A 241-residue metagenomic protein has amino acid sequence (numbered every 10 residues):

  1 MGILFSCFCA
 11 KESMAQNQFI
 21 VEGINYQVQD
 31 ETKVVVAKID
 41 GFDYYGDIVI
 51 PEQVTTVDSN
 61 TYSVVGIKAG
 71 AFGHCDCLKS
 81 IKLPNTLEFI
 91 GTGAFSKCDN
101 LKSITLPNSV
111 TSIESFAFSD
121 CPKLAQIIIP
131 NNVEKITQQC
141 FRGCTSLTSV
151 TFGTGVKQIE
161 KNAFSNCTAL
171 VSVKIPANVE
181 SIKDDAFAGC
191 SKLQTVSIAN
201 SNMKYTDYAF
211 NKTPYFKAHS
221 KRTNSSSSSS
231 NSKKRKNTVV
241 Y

Functional and structural regions predicted by a protein language model:
M1-Q16: Bacterial Sec-dependent N-terminal signal peptides
F5-F8, F89, F116, F152: Aromatic (phenylalanine/tyrosine) cluster motif
S6-F8, H74-D76, K97, D120 (+4 more regions): The N-terminal extracellular segments of secreted preproproteins, especially immediately downstream of signal
V21-N25, Q29-K33, D43-G66, D76-F89 (+7 more regions): Structural signature of tandem-repeat unit edges
V35-A37: Conserved functional micro-motifs across diverse proteins
I39-G41, A71: Acidic, Ser/Thr
A69-A71, G91-A94, E114-A117, T137-C140 (+3 more regions): Consensus positions within tandem repeat domains that build extended binding/scaffold surfaces
S226-S230: Intrinsically disordered, low-complexity regions enriched in glycine and serine
